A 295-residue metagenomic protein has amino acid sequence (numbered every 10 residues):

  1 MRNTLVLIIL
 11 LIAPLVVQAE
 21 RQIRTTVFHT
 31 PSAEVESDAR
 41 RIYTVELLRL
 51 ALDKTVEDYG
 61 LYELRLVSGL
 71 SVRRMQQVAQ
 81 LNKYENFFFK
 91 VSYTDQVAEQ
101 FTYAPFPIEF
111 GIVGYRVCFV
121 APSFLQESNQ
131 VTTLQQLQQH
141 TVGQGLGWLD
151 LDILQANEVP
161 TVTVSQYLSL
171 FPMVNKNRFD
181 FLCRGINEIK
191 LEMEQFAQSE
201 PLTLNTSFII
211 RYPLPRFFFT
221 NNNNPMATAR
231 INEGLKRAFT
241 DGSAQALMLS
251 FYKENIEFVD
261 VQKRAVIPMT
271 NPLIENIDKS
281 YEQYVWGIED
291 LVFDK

Functional and structural regions predicted by a protein language model:
R21-E99, I231: Extracytoplasmic small-molecule ligand-binding "clamshell" domains of the periplasmic binding protein/Venus flytrap
I23-R41, Q130-G147, D180-F181: Short loop->beta-strand "edge-of-pocket" segments that line small-molecule binding or catalytic clefts across diverse
V45, R49-D53, F124-L125, P213-N255 (+1 more regions): Extended ligand-binding regions for polar small-molecule ligands
R65-F87, A156, L168-N187: Short helices/loops that flank or line small-molecule/ion binding pockets
Q80, F87-Q100, L182-P201: A ligand-binding cleft/hinge motif common to bilobed small-molecule-binding domains
F106-D152: A conserved helix-loop-strand patch within extracytoplasmic ligand-binding domains of the periplasmic binding
I112-V117, E194-A229, E254-N276, E289: Periplasmic-binding protein-like
G145, L149-A156, L235-K295: Ligand-binding clefts/hinges and TM-proximal coupling segments of bilobed small-molecule sensing domains
